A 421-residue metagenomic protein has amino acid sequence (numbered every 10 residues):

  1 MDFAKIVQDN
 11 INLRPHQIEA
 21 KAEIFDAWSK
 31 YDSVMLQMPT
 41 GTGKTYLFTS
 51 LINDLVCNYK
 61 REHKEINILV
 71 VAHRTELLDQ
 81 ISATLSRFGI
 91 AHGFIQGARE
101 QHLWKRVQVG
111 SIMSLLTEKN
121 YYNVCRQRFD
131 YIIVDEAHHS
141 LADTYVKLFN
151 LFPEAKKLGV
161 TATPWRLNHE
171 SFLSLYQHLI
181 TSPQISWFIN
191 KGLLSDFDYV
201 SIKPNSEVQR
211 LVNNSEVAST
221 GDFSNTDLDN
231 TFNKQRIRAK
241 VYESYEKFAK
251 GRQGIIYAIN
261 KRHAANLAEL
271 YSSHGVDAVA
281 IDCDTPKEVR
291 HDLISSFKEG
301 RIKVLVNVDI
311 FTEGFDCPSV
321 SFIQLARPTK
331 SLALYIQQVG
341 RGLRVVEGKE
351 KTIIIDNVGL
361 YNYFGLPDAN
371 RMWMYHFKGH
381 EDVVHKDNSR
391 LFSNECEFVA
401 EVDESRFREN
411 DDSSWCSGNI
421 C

Functional and structural regions predicted by a protein language model:
M1-Q37: Conserved pre-motif I regulatory segment
K30-I52, Y257, I281: Walker A/P-loop
T45-L47, H63-R87, T144, K261-R262: Conserved Walker A/P-loop ATP-binding site and its immediately adjacent core in helicase/helicase-like ATPase domains
D79, F94-W104, N120, A265-E269 (+1 more regions): Conserved helicase ATPase core of P-loop NTP-dependent helicases/translocases
G97-Y131, A142-K147: Conserved helix/coil segment N-terminal to the catalytic DExD/H
H138-V200: Post-DEXD/H (motif II) to motif III coupling segment of the RecA-like Helicase ATP-binding lobe
L179-Y257: Conserved interdomain linker/interface between the two RecA-like ATPase lobes of SF2 helicase motors
C283-R290, I294-R371: Conserved RecA-like P-loop NTPase helicase motor core
